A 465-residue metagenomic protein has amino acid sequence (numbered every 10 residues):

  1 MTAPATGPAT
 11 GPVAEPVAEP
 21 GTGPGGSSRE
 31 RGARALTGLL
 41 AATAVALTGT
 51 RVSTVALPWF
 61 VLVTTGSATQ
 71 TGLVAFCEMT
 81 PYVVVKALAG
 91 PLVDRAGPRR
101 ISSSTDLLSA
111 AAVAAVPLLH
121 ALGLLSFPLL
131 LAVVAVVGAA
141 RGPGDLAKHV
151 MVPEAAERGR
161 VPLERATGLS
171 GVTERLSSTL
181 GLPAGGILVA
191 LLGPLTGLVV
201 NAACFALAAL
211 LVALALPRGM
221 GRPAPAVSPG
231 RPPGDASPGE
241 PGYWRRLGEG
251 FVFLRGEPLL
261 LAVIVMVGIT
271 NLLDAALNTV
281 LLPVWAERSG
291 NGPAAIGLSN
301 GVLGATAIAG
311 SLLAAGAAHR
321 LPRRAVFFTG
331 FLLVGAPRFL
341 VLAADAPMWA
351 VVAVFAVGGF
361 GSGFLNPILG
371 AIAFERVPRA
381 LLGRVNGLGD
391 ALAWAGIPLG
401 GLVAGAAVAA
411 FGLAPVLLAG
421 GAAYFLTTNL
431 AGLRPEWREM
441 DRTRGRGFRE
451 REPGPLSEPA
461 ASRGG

Functional and structural regions predicted by a protein language model:
A18-T37, R218-V265, F448-P459, G464-G465: Juxtamembrane intracellular "pre-TM" segments in multi-pass secondary transporters
G25-V83, V252-L303: Helix-loop boundary and gating motifs at the non-cytosolic
G38, T54, T69-Q70, R100 (+9 more regions): Residue-level recognition of membrane-helix boundary sites in multi-pass small-molecule transporters
G38-T54, E78-V93, G97-A112, L129-V189 (+4 more regions): Substrate-agnostic recognition of the 12-TM MFS/MFS-like secondary transporter fold
P58, V113-H120, G185, V189 (+6 more regions): Structural signal for membrane-spanning alpha-helices in multi-pass inner-membrane proteins, emphasizing helix cores
V84-L88, R95, R99-S102, A115 (+2 more regions): C-terminal transmembrane bundle of multi-pass solute transporters/carriers
A121-L125, P153, E157-R158, P194 (+4 more regions): Transmembrane helix-loop junctions in multipass membrane proteins, especially transporters and channels
F127-G138, P162-P233, G297, G301 (+2 more regions): Hydrophobic alpha-helical transmembrane segments
